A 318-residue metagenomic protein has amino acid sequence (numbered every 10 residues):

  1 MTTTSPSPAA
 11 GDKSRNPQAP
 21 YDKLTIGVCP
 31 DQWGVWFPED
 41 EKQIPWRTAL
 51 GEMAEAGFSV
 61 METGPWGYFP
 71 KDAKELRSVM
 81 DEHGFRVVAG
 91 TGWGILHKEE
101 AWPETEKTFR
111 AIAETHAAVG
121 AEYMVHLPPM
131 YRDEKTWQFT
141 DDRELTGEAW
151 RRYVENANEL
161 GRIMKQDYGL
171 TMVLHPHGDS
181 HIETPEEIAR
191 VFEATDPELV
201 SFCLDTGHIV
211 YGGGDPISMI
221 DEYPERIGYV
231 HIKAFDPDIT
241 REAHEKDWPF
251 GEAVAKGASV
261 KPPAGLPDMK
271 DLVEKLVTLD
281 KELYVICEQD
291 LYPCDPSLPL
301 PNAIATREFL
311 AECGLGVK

Functional and structural regions predicted by a protein language model:
P8, D12-R15, E82, A101-F202 (+2 more regions): Active-site acidic/histidine proton-transfer and metal-coordination neighborhood in alpha/beta enzyme cores
R15-P45: Boundary/entry segment of secreted carbohydrate-active catalytic domains
N16-K23, L50-E55, P70-A89, R110-A121 (+4 more regions): Acidic (Asp/Glu)-rich catalytic clusters
P20-K23, V28, V60-M61, V154-L266 (+1 more regions): Acidic/histidine-rich catalytic cores of soluble enzymes
V28, M53, M61, M80 (+7 more regions): Conserved, mostly hydrophobic/aromatic
F37-E41, V60-E75, I95-K107, G178-T184 (+4 more regions): Acidic-and-aromatic substrate-binding clefts and catalytic sites of carbohydrate-active enzymes
P38-M53, E104-E114, G212-D221, M269: Short, acidic/polar
D40-P45, M130-F139, I239-E252: Short, flexible, mixed-charge acidic loops at enzyme active sites
